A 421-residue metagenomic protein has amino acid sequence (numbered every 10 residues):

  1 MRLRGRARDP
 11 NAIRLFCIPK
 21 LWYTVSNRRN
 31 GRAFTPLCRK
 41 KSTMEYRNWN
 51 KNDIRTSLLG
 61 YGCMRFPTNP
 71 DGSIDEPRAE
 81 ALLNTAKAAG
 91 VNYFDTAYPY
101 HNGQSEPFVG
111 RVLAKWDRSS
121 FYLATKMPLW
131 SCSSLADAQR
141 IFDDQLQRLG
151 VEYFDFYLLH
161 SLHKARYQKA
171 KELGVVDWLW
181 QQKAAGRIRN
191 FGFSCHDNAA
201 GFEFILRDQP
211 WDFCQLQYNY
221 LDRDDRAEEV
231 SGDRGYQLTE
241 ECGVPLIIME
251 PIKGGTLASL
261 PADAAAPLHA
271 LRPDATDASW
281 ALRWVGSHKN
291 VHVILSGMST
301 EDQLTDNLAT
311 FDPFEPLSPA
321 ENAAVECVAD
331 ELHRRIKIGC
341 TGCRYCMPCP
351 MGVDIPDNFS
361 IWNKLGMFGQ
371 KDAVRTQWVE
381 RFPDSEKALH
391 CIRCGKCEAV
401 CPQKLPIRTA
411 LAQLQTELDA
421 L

Functional and structural regions predicted by a protein language model:
W22-F121, W178, A184: N-terminal binding-site loop/beta-alpha segment at the start of enzyme catalytic domains that lines or forms
I54-L59, G90-Y93, D117-F121, V151-D155 (+4 more regions): Short, well-ordered coil/turn segments that N-cap beta-strands
R65-P77, K126-A136, P267-R272: Active-site mouth loops of central-metabolism enzymes
S73-A86, S134-L149, D197-I205, D277-L282: Short, acidic/polar
N102, L162-V353, D357-S360, G369-V374 (+2 more regions): Beta/alpha (TIM)-barrel catalytic core signal, keyed to glycine-rich beta->alpha loops juxtaposed to Asp/Glu that bind
Q147-A165: Active-site groove signature of glycoside hydrolases
I338-G352, A388-K404: Local cysteine-cluster metal-coordination motifs and their immediate loop/turn environment, predominantly Fe-S cluster
F368-K396, A420-L421: Short Fe-S-cluster ligation motifs
